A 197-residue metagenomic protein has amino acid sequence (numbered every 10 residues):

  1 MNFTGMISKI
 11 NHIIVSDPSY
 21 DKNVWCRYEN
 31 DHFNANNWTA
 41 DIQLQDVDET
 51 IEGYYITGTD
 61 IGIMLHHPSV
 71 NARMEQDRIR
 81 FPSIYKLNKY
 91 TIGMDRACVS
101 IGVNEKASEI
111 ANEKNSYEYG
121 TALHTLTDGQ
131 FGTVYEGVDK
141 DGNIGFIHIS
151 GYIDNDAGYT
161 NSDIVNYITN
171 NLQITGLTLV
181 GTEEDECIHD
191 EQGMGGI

Functional and structural regions predicted by a protein language model:
M1-I197: Intrinsically disordered, low-complexity acidic regions enriched in Pro/Ser/Thr
